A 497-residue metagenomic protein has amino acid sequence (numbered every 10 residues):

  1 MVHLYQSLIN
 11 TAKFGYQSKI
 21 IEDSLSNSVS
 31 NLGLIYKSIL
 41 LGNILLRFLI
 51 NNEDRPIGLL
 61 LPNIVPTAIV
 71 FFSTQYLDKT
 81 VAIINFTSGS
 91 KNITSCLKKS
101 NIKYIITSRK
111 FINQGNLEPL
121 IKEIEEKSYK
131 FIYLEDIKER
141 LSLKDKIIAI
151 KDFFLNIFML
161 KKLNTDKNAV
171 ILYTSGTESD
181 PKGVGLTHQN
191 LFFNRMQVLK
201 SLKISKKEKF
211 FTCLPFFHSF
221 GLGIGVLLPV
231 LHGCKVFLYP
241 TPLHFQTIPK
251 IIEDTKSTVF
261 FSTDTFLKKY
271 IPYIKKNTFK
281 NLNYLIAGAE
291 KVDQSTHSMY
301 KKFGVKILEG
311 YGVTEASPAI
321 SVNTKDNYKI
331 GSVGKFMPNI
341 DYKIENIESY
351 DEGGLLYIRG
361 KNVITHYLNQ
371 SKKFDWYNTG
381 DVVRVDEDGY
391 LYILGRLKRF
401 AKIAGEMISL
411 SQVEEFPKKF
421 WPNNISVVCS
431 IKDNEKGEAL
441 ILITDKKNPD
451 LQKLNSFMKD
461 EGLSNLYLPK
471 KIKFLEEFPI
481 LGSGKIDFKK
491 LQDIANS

Functional and structural regions predicted by a protein language model:
Y16-Q17, F131-Y173, S179-D180, K203-K209: Conserved pre-ATP/AMP-binding loop-to-beta segment of ANL
S28-L32, A169-F193: Conserved AMP-binding A3 loop
G42-S88, C213-P215, M407: Conserved AMP-binding/adenylate-forming
I105, G360, H366, V382-Y467 (+1 more regions): AMP-binding/adenylate-forming catalytic core of the ANL superfamily
L134-E135, E438, G462-I486: AMP-binding/adenylate-forming catalytic domain of the ANL superfamily
K146-I150, S257-S262, I271-K329, D341: Gly/Ser/Thr-rich phosphate-binding loop
F192-K209, F217-T258, Y273: Conserved AMP-binding/adenylation subdomain of ANL enzymes
K329-N339, I347-D375, E406-I408: Conserved ATP/PPi-binding loop(s) of AMP-dependent carboxylate-activating enzymes
